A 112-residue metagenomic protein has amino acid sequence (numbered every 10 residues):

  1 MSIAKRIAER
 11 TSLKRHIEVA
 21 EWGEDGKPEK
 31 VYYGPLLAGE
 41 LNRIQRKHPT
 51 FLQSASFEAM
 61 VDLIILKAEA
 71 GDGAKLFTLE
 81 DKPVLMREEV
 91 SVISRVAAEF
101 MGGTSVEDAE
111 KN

Functional and structural regions predicted by a protein language model:
M1-L13: Extended acidic low-complexity intrinsically disordered regions
I3-R6, E18-V19, H48-F51: Short secondary-structure capping micro-motifs at structural edges
L13-D25: Short acidic-hydrophobic surface loop/beta-edge motif
D25-N112: Short, surface-exposed, charged amphipathic helix/loop patches that serve as local interaction elements
